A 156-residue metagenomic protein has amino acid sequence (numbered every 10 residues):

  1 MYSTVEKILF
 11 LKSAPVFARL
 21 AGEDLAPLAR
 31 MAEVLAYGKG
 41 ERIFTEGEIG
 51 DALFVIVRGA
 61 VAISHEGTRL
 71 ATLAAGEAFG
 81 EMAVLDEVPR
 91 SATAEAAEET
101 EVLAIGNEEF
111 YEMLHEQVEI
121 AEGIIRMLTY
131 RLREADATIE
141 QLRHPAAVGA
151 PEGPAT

Functional and structural regions predicted by a protein language model:
M1-T156: Cytosolic regulatory regions built on CNB/CRP/Popeye-like sensor folds
